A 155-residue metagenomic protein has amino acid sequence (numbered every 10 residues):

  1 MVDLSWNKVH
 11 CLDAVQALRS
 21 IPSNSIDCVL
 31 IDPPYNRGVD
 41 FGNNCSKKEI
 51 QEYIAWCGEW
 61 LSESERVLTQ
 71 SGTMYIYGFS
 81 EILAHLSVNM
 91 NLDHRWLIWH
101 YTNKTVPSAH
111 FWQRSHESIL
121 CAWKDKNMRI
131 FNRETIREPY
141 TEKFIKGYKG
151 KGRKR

Functional and structural regions predicted by a protein language model:
M1-R155: Core catalytic lobe of class I
